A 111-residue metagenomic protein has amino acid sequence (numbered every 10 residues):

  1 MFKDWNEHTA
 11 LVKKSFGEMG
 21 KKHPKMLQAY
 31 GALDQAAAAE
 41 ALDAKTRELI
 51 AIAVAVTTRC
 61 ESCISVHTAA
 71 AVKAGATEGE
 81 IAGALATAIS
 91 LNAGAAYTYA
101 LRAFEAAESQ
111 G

Functional and structural regions predicted by a protein language model:
M1-T46, Y99-G111: Acidic, glycine/proline-rich low-complexity segments that act as flexible tails and inter-domain linkers
Q28, V66-E80, F104: Iron-sulfur (Fe-S) cluster-binding segments and ferredoxin-like electron-carrier domains, especially [2Fe-2S]
D34, A51, T68-V72, L85: Amphipathic alpha-helical segments within well-ordered protein domains
A38-A39, A55, K73, I89: Amphipathic alpha-helical interaction elements
A41-T58, G79-A86: Immediate flanking context of iron-sulfur cluster ligation sites
C60-C63: Short cysteine clusters
I81-A106: C-terminal structural segments of small proteins and small subunits
